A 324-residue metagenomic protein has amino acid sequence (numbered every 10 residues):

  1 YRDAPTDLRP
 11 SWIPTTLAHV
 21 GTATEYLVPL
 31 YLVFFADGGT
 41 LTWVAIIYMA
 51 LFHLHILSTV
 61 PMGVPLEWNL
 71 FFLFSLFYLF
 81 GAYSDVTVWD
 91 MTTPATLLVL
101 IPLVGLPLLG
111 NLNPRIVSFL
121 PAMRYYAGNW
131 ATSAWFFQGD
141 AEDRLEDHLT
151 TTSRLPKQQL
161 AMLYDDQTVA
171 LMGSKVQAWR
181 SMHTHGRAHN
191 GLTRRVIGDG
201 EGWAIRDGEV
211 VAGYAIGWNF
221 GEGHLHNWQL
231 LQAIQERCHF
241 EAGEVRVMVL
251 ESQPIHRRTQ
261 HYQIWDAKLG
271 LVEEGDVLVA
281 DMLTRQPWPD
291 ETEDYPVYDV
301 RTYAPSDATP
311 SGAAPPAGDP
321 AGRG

Functional and structural regions predicted by a protein language model:
Y1-G324: Alpha-helical membrane-anchoring segments
